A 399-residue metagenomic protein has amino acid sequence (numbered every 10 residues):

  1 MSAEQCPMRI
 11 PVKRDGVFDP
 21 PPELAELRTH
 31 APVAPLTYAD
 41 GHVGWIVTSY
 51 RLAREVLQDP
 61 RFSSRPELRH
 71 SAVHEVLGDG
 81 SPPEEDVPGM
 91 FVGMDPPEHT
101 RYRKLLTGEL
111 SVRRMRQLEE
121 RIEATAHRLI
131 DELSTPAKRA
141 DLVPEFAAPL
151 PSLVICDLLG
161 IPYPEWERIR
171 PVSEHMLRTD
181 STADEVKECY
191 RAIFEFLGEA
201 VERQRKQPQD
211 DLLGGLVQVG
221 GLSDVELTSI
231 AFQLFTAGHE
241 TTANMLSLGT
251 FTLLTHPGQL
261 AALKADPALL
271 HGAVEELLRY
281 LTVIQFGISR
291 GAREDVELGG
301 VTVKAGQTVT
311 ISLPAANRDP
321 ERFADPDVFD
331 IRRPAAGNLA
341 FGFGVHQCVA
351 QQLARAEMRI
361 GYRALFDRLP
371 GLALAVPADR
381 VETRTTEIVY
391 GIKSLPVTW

Functional and structural regions predicted by a protein language model:
M1-W399: Cytochrome P450
